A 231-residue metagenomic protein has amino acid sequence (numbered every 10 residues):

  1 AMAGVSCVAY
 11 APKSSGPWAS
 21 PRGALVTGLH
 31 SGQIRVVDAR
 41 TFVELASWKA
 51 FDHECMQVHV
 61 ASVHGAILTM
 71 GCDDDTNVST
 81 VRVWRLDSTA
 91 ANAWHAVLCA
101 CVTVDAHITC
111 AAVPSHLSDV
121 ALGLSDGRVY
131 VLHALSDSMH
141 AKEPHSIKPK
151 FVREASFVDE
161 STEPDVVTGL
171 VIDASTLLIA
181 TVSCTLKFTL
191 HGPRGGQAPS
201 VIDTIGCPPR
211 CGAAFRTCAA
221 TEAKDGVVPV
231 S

Functional and structural regions predicted by a protein language model:
A1, V43-W48, V97-C101, R153-E160 (+1 more regions): A short beta-strand motif characteristic of beta-propeller blades
M2-P17, H53-V60, D105-V113, E163-V171 (+1 more regions): Canonical WD40 repeat/beta-propeller blade segments in eukaryotic WD-repeat proteins
S14, P21-R22, H64, L117 (+2 more regions): Conserved loop/turn motif of beta-propeller repeat scaffolds
W18-A19, L25-L29, I67-D75, V120-G123 (+2 more regions): Conserved beta-strand element within WD40/beta-propeller blades
R35, R82, Y130, L186-K187: WD40 beta-propeller blade core
W84-N92, H133-H145, L190-G196: Short loop/turn segments immediately following beta-strands, especially the blade-tip and inter-blade linker loops
L132, E154, I202, C207-A214: Core solenoid repeat modules with strong leucine/isoleucine-rich periodicity, prominently canonical LRR arrays but also
